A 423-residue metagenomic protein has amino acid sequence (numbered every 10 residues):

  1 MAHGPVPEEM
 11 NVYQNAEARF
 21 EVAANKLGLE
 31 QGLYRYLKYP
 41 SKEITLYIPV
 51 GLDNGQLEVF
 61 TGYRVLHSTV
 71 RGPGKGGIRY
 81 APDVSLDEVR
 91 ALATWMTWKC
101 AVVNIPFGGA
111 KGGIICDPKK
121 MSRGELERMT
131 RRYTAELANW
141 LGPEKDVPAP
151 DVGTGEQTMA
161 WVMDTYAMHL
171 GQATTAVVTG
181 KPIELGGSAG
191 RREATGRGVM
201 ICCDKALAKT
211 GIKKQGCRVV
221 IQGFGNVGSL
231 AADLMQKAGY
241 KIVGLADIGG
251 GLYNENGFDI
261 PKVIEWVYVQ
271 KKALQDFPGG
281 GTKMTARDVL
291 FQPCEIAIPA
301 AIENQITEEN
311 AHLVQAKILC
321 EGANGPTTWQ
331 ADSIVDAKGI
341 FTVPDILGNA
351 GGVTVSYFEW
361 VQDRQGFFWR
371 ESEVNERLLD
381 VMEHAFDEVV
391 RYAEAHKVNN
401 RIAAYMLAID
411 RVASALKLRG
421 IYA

Functional and structural regions predicted by a protein language model:
H3-N11, A206-L207, H312-A423: Adenosine-phosphate binding glycine-rich loop
G4-Y47: Short, Gly/Pro- and small/polar-rich lid/capping loops
L46-P118: Glycine-rich, N-terminal phosphate-binding loop and its surrounding beta-alpha-beta segment
A91, K145-A149, Q172-V178, I221 (+5 more regions): General beta-strand structural signal in soluble alpha/beta enzymes
A101-Q215: Glycine/serine-rich phosphate-binding loop and adjoining beta1-alpha1 elements at the start of nucleotide-handling
G187-F291: Glycine-rich phosphate/diphosphate-binding loop of Rossmann-like nucleotide-binding domains
G250-T342: Rossmann-like adenosine-cofactor binding region
